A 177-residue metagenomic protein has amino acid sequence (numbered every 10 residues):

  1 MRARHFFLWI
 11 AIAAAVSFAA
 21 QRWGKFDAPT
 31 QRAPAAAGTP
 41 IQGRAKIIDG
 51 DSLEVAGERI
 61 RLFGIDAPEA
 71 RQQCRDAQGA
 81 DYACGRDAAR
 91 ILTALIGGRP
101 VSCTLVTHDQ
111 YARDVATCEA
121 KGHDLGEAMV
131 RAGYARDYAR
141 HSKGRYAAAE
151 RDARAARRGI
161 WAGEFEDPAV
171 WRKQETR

Functional and structural regions predicted by a protein language model:
M1-R177: Small beta-barrel nucleic-acid-binding modules, primarily SNase/OB-fold domains and secondarily Tudor-like barrels
